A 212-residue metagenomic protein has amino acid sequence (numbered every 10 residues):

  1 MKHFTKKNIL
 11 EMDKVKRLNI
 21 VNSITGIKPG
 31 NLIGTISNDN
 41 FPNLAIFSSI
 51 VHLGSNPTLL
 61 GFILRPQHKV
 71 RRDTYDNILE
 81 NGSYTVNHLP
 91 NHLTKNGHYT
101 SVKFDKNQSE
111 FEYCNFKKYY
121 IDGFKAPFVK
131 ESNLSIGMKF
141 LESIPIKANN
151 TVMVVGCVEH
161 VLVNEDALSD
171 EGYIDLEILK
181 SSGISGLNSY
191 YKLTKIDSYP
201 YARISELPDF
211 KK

Functional and structural regions predicted by a protein language model:
M1-K212: Basic, polyanion-binding surface patches
